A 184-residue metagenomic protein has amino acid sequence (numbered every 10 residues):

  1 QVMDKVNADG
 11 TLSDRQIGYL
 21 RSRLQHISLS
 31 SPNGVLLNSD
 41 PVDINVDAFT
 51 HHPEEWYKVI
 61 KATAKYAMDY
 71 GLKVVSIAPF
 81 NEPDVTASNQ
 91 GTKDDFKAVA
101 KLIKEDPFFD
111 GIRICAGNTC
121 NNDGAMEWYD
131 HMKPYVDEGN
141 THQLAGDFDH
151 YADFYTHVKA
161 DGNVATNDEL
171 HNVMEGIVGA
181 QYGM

Functional and structural regions predicted by a protein language model:
Q1-H131: Substrate-binding cleft and catalytic face of glycoside hydrolase catalytic domains, especially the flexible beta-alpha
G71-V75, D130-T141, Q181-M184: Structural recognition of alpha->loop->beta junctions
E138-M184: Catalytic-core region of carbohydrate-active enzymes that cleave or remodel glycosidic bonds
